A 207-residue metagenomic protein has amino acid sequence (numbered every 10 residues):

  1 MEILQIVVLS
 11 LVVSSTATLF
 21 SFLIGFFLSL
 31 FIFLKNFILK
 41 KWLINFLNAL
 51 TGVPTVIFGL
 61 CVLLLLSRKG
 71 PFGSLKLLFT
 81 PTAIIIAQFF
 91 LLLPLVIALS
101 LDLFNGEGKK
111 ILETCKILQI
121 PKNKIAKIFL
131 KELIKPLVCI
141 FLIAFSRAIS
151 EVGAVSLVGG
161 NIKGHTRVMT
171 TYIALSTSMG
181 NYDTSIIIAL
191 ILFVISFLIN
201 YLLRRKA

Functional and structural regions predicted by a protein language model:
M1-E2, V158-R205: Interhelical loop and adjacent transmembrane-helix boundary motif in polytopic membrane transport permeases
M1-T16, L34-F37, F129, S178-N181: Periplasmic/extracellular loop-to-transmembrane helix junction in inner-membrane transport proteins
I3, V7, L11, L43-A49 (+5 more regions): Hydrophobic alpha-helical elements at and bordering transmembrane segments of multi-pass membrane proteins
V12, I38-K41, P54, P81-T82 (+4 more regions): Residues that define the loop-to-transmembrane-helix transition and helix capping in multi-pass membrane transporters
T16-L47, G106, K122-I125, F129-L130 (+1 more regions): Transmembrane-helix boundary motif in ABC transporter permease subunits
L19, L99-S100, K122-A154: Transmembrane alpha-helices
F58-F89, V158-I162: Membrane-interfacial helix termini and adjacent extracytoplasmic/periplasmic loops of multi-pass transporters
P94-I128, S185-A207: C-terminal transmembrane helix and the adjacent membrane-cytosol boundary/short C-terminal tail of inner/organellar
